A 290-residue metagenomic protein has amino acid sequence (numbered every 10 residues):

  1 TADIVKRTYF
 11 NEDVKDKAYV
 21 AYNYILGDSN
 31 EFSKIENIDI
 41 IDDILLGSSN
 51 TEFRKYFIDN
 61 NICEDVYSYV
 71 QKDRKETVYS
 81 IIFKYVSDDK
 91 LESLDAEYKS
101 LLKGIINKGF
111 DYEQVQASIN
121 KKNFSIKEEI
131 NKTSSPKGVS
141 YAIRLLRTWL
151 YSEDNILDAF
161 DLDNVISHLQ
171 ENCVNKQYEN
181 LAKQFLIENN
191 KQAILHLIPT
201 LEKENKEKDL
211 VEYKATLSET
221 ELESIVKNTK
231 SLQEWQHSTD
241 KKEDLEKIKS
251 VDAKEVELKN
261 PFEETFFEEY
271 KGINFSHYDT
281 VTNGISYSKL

Functional and structural regions predicted by a protein language model:
T1-F32, D43-A96, D111-I143, H168-E188 (+1 more regions): Non-catalytic beta-strand/loop surface segments
K99-G109: A common structural junction motif
S134-L146, L150-V165: Long, charge-rich alpha-helical interaction segments
D158, E171-V211: Extended, domain-scale alpha-helical bundle/helix-rich regions
E188-N189, P199-W235: Extended, regular secondary-structure scaffolds
